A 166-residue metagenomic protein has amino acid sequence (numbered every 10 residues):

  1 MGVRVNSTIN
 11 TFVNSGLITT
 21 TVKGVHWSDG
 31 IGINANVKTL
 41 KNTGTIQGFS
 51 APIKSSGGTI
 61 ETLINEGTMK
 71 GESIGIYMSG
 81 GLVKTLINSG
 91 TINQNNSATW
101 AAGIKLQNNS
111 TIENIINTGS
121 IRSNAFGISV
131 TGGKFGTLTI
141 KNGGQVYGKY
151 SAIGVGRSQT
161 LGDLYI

Functional and structural regions predicted by a protein language model:
M1-N6, V25-N34, F49-G58, E72-G81 (+3 more regions): Glycine-rich beta-solenoid repeat tracts in large extracellular/virion proteins
I9-W27, T39-F49, I60-E72, K84 (+3 more regions): Beta-strand-rich solenoid/repeat architectures in extracellular/passenger domains of polysaccharide-targeting enzymes
L161-I166: Short, intrinsically disordered, charge-balanced linker/junction segments flanking boundaries in proteins
